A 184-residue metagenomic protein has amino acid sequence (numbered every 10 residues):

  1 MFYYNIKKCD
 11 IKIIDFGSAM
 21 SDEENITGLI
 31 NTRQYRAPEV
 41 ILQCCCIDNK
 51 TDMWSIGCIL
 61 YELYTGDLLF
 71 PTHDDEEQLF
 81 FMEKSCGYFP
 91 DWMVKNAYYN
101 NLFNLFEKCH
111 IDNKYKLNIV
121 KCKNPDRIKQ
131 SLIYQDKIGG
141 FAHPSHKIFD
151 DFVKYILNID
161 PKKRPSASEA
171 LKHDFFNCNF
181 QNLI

Functional and structural regions predicted by a protein language model:
M1-R33: Activation segment/activation loop of eukaryotic-type protein kinase catalytic domains
V40-T51: Conserved end of the kinase activation segment
L63-Y64: Hydrophobic anchor on a C-lobe helix of Hanks-type protein kinase catalytic domains
F89-K154: C-terminal lobe substrate-recognition/regulatory segment of protein kinase catalytic domains
K162-I184: Regulatory extensions flanking the kinase catalytic core
